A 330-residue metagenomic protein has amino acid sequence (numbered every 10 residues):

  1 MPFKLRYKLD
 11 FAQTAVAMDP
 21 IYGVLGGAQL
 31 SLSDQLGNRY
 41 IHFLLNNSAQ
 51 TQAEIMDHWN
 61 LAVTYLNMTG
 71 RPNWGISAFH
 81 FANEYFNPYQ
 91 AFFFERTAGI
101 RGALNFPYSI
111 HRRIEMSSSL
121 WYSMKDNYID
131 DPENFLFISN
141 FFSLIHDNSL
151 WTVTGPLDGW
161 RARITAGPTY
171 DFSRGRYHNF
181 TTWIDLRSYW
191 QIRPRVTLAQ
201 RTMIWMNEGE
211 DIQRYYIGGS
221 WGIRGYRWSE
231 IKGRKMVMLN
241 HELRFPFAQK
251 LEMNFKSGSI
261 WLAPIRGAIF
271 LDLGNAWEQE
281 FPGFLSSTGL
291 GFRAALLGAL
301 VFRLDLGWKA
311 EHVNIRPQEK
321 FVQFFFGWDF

Functional and structural regions predicted by a protein language model:
M1-G75, N134, I138-P156, R224 (+3 more regions): Outer-membrane beta-barrel initiation region
L5-T14, V24-G26, G37-I41, W59 (+10 more regions): Outer-envelope beta-barrel architecture signal
V16-P20, D34, L45-T51, N67-T69 (+12 more regions): Transmembrane beta-strands of outer-membrane beta-barrel pores
G26-D34, D57-A78, R96-Y108, I138-N148 (+7 more regions): Feature captures outer-membrane beta-barrel proteins of Gram-negative bacteria and organelles
G75, F79-G99, A103, R112-L144: Gram-negative and organellar
Q90-A91, G102, F137-I269, W277 (+2 more regions): C-terminal outer-membrane beta-barrel translocator/porin domains of Gram-negative envelope proteins and their
E278-F284: Small/polar, glycine/serine/threonine/aspartate-rich low-complexity segments that form flexible
